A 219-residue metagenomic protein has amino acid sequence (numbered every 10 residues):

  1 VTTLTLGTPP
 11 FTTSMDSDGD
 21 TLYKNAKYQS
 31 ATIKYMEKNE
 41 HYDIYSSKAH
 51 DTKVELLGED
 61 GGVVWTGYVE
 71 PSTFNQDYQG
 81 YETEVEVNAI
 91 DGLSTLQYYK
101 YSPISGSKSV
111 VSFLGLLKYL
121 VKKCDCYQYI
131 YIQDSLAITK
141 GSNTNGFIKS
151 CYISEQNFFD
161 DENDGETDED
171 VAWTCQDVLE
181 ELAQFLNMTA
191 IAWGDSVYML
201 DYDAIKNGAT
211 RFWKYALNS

Functional and structural regions predicted by a protein language model:
V1-A49, G80-C126: Juxtamembrane "anchor/assembly" segments of surface/extracellular structural proteins
T2, T12, G58-E59, C175-A183: Short, solvent-exposed secondary-structure boundary motifs
A31, T52, G67, E180 (+1 more regions): Residue-level detector of short, conserved catalytic/binding motifs and their immediate flanks
H50-E59: Short conserved beta-strand and strand-loop elements enriched in small hydrophobics with frequent Asp/Gly
G61-V63: Residue-level signal for glycine
W65-F74: Short beta-strand-centered aromatic/proline hotspots
N75-S219: Charged- and aromatic-enriched interaction segments used to assemble and dock large macromolecular complexes
